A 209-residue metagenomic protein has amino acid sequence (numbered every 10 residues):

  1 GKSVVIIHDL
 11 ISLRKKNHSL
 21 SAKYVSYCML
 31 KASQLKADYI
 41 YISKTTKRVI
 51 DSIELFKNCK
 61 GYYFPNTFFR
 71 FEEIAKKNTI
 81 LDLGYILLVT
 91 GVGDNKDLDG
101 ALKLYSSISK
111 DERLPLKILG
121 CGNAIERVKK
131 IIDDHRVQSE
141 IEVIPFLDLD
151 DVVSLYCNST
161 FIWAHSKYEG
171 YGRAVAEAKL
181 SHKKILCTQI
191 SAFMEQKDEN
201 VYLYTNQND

Functional and structural regions predicted by a protein language model:
G1-D209: Carbohydrate transferase catalytic cores enriched for Leloir-type hexosyltransferases
